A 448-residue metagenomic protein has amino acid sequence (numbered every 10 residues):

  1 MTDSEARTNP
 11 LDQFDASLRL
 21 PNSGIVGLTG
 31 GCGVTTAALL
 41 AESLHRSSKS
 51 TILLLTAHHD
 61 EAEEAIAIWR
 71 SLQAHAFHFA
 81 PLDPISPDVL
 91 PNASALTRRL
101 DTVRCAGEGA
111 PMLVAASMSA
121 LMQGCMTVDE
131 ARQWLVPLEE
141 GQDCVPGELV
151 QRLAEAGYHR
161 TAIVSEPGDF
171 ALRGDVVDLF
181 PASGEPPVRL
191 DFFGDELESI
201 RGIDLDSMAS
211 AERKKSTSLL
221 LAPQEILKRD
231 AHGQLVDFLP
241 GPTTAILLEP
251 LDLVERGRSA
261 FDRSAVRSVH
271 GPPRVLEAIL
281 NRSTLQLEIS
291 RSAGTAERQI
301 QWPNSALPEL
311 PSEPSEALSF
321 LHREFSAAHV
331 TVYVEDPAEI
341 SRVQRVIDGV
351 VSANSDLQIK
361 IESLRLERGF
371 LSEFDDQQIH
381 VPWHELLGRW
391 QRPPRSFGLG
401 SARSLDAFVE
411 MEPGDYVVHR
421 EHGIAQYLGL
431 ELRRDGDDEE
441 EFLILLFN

Functional and structural regions predicted by a protein language model:
M1-N448: ASCE RecA-like P-loop NTPase motor cores that couple ATP hydrolysis to mechanical translocation on nucleic acids
